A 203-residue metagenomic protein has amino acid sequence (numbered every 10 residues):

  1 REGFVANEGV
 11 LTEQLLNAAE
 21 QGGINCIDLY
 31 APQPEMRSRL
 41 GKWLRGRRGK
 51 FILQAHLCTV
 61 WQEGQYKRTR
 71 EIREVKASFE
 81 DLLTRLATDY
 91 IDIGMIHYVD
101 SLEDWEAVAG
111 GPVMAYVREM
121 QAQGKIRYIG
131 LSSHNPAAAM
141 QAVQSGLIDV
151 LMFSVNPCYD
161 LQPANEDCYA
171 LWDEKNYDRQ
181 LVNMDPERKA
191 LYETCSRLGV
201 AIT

Functional and structural regions predicted by a protein language model:
R1, D28-Y30, Q54-H56, G94-H97 (+3 more regions): A cross-family glycoside hydrolase active-site/sugar-binding cleft signature
R1-A55, A122: N-terminal binding-site loop/beta-alpha segment at the start of enzyme catalytic domains that lines or forms
R1-V10, L57-K76, L102-E106: Active-site mouth loops of central-metabolism enzymes
A6-A19, R70-A87, S133-Q141: Short, acidic/polar
E8-V10, V99-T203: Beta/alpha (TIM)-barrel catalytic core signal, keyed to glycine-rich beta->alpha loops juxtaposed to Asp/Glu that bind
A19, I27, L40, L53 (+6 more regions): Conserved, mostly hydrophobic/aromatic
Q21, L40-I52, L83-D89, A142-G146 (+1 more regions): Acidic (Asp/Glu)-rich catalytic clusters
D81-W105: Active-site groove signature of glycoside hydrolases
